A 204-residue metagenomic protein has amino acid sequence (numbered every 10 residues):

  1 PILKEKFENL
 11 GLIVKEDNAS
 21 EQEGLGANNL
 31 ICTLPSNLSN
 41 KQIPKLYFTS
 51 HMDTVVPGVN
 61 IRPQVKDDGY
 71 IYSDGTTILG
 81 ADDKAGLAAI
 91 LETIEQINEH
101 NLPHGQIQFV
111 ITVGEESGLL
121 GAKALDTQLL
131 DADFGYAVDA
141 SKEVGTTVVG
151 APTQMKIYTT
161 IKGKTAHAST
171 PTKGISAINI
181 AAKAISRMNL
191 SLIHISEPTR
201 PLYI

Functional and structural regions predicted by a protein language model:
P1-K41: A non-catalytic alpha/beta surface segment that caps or lines the substrate-entry region of metallo-dependent hydrolase
L10, Q96-N101, Q128, A184-L192: Change "in soluble alpha/beta enzymes" to "in soluble alpha/beta proteins
G26, T33, K41-Q106: Active-site metal-coordination/substrate-binding segment of hydrolases, especially metallo-dependent peptidases
L79-P152: Acidic/histidine-rich catalytic neighborhood of metal-dependent amide-processing enzymes
T170-L192: A short core secondary-structure module
I193-I204: Single conserved hydrophobic/aromatic residue that forms the stacking wall/gate of nucleotide- or nucleobase-binding
